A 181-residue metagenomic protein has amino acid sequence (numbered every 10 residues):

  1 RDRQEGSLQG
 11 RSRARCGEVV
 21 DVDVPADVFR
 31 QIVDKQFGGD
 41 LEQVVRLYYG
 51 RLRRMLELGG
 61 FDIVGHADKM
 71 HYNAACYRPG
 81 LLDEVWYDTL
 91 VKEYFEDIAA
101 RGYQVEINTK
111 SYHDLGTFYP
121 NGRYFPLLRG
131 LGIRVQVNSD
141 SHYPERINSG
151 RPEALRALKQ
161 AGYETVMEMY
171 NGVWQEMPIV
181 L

Functional and structural regions predicted by a protein language model:
R1-A100: Extended substrate/RNA-proximal surfaces in nucleic-acid metabolism proteins
Q9, P79-L181: Charged catalytic cores and adjacent phosphate/nucleic-acid-binding surfaces used for phosphate/nucleic-acid chemistry
